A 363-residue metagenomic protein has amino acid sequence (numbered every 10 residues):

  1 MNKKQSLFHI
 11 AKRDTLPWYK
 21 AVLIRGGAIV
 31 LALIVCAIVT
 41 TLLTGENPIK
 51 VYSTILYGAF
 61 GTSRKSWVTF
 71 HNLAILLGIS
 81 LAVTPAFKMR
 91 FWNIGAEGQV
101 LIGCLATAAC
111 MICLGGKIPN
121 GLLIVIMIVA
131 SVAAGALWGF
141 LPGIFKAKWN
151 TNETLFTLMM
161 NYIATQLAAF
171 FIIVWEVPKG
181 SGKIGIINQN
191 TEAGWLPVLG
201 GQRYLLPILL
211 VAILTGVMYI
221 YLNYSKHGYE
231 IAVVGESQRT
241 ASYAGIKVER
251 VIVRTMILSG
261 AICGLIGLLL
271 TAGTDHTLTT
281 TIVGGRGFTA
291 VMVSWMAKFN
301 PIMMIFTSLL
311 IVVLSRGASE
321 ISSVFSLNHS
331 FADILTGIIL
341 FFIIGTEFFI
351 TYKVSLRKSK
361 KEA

Functional and structural regions predicted by a protein language model:
M1-I29, L42, G216, E236 (+2 more regions): Cytosolic-side transmembrane-helix boundaries in multi-pass membrane proteins
K3, F8-G78: Membrane-interfacial amphipathic/re-entrant helices at transmembrane-helix boundaries
T15-L23, F87-G95, P119-G121, V125-I186 (+3 more regions): Short loop segments and helix-boundary regions at transmembrane helix junctions of multi-pass inner-membrane proteins
T40-T44, T54, A59-L114, I128 (+5 more regions): Single transmembrane alpha-helix segments in multi-pass membrane proteins
G45-I49, F87-A106, A147-F156, E230 (+4 more regions): Short, non-helical or kinked segments that cap or interrupt transmembrane helices
E153-Y224, T277, F331, K358 (+1 more regions): Transmembrane helix-bundle core of multi-pass membrane transporters and related energy-transducing complexes
G200-T277, P301-I302: Helix-loop-helix "hairpin" substructures at the membrane interface of multi-pass membrane proteins
I257-C263, G267-G337: Transmembrane alpha-helical segments in multi-pass inner-membrane proteins
